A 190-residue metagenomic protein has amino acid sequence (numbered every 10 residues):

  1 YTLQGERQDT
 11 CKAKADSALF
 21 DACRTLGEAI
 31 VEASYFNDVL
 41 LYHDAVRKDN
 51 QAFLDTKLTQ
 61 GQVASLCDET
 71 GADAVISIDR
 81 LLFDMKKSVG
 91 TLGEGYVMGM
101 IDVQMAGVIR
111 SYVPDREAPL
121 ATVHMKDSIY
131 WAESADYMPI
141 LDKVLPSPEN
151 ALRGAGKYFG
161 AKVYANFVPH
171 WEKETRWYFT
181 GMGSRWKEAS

Functional and structural regions predicted by a protein language model:
Y1-T2, T180: Sec-dependent signal peptide cleavage junction
T2-K14, V89-G99, Y137-K143, F159: Glycine- and small hydrophobic-rich membrane-insertion segments that are intrinsically disordered in solution
T2-S77, L81, R116-A121: N-terminal segment of the mature soluble domain
K12-F20, V97-V103, L145-A151: Glycine-rich, flexible loop segments associated with nucleotide phosphate handling
F20-R24, Q60, M105, L152 (+1 more regions): Short, hydrophobic/amphipathic alpha-helical packing segments that form internal helix faces or helix-helix interfaces
Y42, R80-D84, D142, Y158: Short beta-strand and adjacent turn/loop elements
S77-P139: Amphipathic beta-strand/beta-sheet edge segments enriched in Tyr/Trp
Y112-S190: C-terminal/domain-edge helix-coil "capping" segments
